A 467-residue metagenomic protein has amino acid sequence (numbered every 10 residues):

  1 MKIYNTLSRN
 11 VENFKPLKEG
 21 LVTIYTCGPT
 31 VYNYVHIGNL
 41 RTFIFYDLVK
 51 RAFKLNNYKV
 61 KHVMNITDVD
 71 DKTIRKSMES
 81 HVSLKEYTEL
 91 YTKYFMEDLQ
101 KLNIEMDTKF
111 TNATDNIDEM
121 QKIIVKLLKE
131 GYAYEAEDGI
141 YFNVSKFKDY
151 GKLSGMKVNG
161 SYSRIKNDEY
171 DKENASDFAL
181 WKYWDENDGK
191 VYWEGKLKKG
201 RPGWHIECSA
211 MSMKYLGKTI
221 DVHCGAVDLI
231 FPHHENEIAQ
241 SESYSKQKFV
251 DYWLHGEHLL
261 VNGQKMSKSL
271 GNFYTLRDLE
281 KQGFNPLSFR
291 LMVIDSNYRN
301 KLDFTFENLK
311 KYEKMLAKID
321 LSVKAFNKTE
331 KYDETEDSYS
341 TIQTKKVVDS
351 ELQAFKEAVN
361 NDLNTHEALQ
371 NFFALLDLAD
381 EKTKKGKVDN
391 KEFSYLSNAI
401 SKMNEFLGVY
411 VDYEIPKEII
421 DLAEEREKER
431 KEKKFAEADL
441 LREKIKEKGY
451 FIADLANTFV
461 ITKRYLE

Functional and structural regions predicted by a protein language model:
M1-Y32, F43, D47, E119-N327: Alpha-helical recognition segments enriched in aromatics with Gly/Pro capping that present substrate-recognition
S8-N13, L17-E105, D454-I461: N-terminal, positively charged nucleic-acid-binding surface of large information/translation enzymes
R51, M213-K214, D377-D380: Short glycine/serine- and small hydrophobic-enriched flexible loop segments
V60-K61, G131-E137, F451-L455: Short, well-structured beta-strand/strand-turn elements
I66-D70, T92-F95, E105-M120, D138-F147: Short, glycine/charge-rich beta-strand/loop segments that flank catalytic centers and engage negatively charged groups
F273-E467: Structural preference for alpha-helix termini/caps and helix-kink/transition segments
